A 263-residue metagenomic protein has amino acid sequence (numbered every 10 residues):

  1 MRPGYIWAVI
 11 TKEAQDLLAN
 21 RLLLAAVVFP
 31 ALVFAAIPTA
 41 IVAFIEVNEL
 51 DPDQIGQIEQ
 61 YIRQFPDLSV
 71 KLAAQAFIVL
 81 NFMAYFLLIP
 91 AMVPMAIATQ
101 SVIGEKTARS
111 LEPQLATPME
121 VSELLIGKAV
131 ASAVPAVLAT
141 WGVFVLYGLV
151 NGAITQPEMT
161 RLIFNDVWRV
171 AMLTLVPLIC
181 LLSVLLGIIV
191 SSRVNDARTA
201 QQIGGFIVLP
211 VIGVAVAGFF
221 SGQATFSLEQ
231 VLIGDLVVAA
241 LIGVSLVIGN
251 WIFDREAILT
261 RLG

Functional and structural regions predicted by a protein language model:
M1-A31, L262: Aromatic- and glycine-rich beta-strand/loop motifs that create alpha-glucan
L17, P94-P113: Transmembrane helix boundary and interhelical loop/hinge segments in multi-pass membrane proteins
L18-A25, T160-V208: A structural motif at transmembrane helix-loop-helix junctions in multipass membrane proteins
A19-P52, N81-M95, I207-G218, A240-S245: Hydrophobic alpha-helical transmembrane segments of multi-pass membrane transport/permease proteins
N48-Q60, L68, A73, V145-L173 (+1 more regions): Membrane-interfacial helix-loop-helix connectors in multipass membrane proteins
I89, M119-G148: Selective transmembrane-helix segments that form parts of the transport pathway or gating/packing helices in multipass
S101, R193, L241-G263: Junction motif at the cytosolic side of a transmembrane helix
R193-Q201, V216-L236: Extracellular/periplasmic helix-loop-helix junctions in multi-pass membrane proteins
